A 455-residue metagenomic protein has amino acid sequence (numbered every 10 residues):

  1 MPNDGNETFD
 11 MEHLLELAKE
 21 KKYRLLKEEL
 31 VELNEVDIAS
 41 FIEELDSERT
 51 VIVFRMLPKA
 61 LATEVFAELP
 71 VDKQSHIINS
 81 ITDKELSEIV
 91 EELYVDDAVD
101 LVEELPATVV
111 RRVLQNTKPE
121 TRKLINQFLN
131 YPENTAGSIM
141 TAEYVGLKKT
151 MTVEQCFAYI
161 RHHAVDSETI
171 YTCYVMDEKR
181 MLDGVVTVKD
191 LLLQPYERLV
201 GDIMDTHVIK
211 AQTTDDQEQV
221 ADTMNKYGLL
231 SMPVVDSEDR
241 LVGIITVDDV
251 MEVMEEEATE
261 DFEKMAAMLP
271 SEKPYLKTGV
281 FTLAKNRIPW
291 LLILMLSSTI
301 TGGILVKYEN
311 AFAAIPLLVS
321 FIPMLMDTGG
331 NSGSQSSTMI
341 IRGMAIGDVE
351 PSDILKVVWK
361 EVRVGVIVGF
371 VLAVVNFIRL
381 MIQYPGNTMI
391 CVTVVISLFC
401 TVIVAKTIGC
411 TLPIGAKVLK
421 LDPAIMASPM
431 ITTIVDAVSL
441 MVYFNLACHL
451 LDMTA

Functional and structural regions predicted by a protein language model:
M1-L269: Hydrophobic packing positions in regular secondary-structure scaffolds
T150, A258-T407, T411-I434, V442-A455: Alpha-helical transmembrane segments and their membrane-interface boundaries that form or gate the permeation pathway
V438: Active-site His/Glu-centered metal-binding helix of metallohydrolases
